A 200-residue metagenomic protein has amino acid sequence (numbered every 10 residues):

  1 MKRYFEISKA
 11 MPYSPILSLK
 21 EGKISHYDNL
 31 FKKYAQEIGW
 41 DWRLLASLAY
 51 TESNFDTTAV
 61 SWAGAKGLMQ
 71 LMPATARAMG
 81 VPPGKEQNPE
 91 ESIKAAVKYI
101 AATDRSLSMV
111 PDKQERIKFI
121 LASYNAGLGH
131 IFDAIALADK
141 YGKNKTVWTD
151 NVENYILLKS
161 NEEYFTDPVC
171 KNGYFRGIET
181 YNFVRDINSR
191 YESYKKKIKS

Functional and structural regions predicted by a protein language model:
M1-S200: Catalytic glycan-binding domains that act on GlcNAc-containing polysaccharides
